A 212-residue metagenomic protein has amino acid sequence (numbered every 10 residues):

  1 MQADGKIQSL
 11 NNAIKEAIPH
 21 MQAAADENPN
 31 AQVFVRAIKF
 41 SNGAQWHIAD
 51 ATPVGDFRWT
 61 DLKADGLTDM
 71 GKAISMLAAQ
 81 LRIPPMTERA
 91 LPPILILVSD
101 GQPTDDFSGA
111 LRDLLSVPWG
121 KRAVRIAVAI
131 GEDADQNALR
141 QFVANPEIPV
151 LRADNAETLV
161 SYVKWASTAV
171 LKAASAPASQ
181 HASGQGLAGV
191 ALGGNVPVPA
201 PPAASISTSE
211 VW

Functional and structural regions predicted by a protein language model:
M1-H47, I94-L95: Von Willebrand factor
Q8-N11, Q102-F142: VWA/integrin I-like adhesion module and closely mimicked acidic/polar interface patches used
L10, A37, L77, A90-D105: DG-centered beta-turn motif at the end of beta-strands
A23-P29, R82-A90, S116-V117: Surface-exposed acidic, glycine-flexible loop patches that form ligand/cofactor-binding and adhesion interfaces
N30-D61, Q136-F142: Short beta-strand-loop
Q45, G55-P92, D105, I126-N137 (+1 more regions): Von Willebrand factor
R112, G131, A174, A178-L187 (+1 more regions): Extended acidic, low-complexity intrinsically disordered regions
E132-A182: Von Willebrand factor A/integrin I-like adhesion domains
